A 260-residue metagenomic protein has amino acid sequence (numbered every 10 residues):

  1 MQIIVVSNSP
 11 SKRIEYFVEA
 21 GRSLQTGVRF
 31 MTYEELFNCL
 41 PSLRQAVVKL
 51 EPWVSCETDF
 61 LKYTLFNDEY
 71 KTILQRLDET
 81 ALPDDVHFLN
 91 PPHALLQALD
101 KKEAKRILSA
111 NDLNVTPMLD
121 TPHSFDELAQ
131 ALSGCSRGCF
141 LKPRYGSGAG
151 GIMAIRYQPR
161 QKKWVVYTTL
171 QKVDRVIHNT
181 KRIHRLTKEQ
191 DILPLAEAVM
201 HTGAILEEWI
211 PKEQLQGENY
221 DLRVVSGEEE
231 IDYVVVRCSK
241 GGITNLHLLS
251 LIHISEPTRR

Functional and structural regions predicted by a protein language model:
M1-I4: Extreme N-terminal starter segment of soluble prokaryotic enzymes
N8-A131: Conserved N-proximal alpha/beta basic substrate-recognition cap immediately N-terminal to, or forming the N-lobe
E51-F60, F140-G151, R259: Short, basic, helix/turn surface patches
S55-L61, E79-D85, P211-G227, E256: Short charge-dense sequence patches
N114-T116, P143, E256-P257: Proline-centered helix-kink/hinge sites
C135-L246: Phosphate-binding site of ATP-dependent enzymes
L246-I252: Short, flexible active-site loops
I252-R260: Residue-level detector of conserved catalytic or cofactor/ligand-binding positions in enzyme active sites
